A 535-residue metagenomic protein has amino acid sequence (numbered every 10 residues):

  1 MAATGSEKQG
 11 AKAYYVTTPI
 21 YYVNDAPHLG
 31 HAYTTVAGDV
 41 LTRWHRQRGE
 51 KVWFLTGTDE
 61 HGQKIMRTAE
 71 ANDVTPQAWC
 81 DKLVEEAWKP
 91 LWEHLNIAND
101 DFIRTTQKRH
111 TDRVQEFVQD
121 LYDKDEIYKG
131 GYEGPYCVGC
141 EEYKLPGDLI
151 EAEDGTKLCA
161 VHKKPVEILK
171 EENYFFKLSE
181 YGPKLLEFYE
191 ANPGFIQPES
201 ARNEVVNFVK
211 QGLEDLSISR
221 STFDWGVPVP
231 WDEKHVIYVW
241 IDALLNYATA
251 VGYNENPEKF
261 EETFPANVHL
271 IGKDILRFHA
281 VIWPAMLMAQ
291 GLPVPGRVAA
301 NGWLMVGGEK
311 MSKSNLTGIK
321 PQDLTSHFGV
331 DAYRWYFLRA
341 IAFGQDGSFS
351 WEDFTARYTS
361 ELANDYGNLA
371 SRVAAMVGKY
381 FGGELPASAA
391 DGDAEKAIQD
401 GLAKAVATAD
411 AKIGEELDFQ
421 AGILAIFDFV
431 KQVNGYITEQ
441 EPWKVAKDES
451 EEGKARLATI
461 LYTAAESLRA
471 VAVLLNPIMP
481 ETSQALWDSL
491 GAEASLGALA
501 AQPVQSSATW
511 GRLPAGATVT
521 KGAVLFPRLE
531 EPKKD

Functional and structural regions predicted by a protein language model:
M1-A13, W53, G57, G130-P135 (+7 more regions): Basic, alpha-helical terminal appendages of large translation-related enzymes
A2-T56, R109-R113, V161-H162, I168-K379 (+2 more regions): Structured secondary-structure scaffolds
V40, W79-P90, E116, D365-R372 (+3 more regions): A non-catalytic, amphipathic alpha-helix used as a structural packing/dimerization or gating element in enzyme scaffolds
T58-K64, T68: Short, charge-patterned binding micro-sites
T68-L83: A charged helix-plus-loop insertion that forms the helical arch/lid used to bind and gate nucleic-acid substrates
W79-C137: A broadly conserved sequence feature marking short terminus-proximal activation segments in nucleic acid-centric
L276, A340, G344, D353 (+3 more regions): Active-site-proximal binding-pocket segments
